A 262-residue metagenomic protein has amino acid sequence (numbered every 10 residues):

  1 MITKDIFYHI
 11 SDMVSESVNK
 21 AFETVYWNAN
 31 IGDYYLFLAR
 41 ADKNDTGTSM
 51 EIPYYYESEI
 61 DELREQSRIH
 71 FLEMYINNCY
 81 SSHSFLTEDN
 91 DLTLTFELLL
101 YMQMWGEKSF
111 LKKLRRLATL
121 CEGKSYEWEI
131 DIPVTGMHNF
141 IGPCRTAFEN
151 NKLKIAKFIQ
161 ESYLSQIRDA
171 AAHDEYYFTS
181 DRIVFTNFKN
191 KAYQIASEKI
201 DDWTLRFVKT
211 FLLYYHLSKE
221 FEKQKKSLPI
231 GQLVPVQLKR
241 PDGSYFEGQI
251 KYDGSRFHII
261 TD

Functional and structural regions predicted by a protein language model:
M1-I159, A192-D262: Amphipathic alpha-helical interface segments
A156-F185: Histidine-centered, metal-coordinating catalytic motifs and their short helical/loop contexts
A171-A172, F185-E198: Amphipathic alpha-helical/coiled-coil segments positioned at domain termini
